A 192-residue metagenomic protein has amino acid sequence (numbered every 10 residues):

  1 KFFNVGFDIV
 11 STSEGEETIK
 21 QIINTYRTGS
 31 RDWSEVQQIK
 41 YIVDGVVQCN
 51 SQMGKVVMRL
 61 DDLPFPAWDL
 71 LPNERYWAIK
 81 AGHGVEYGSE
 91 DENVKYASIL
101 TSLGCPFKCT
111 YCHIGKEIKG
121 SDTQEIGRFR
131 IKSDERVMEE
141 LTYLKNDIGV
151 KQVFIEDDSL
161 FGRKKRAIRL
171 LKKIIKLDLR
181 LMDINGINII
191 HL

Functional and structural regions predicted by a protein language model:
K1-R59: Glycine-rich beta-alpha loop elements in corrinoid/cobalamin-binding modules across cobalamin-dependent enzymes
W68-L192: Radical SAM [4Fe-4S] cluster-binding motif and immediate context
